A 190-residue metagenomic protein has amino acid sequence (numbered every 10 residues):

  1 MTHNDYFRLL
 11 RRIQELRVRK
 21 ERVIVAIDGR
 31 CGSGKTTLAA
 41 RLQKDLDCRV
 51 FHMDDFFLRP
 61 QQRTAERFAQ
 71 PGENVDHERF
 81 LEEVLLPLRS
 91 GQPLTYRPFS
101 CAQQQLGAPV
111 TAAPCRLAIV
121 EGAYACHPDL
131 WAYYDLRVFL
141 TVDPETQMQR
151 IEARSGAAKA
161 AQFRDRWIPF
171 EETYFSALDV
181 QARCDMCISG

Functional and structural regions predicted by a protein language model:
M1-V25: Extreme N-terminal, non-catalytic leader segments that precede Walker-type/kinase nucleotide-binding cores
R30: P-loop (Walker A) phosphate-binding loop of NTP-binding proteins
K35: Conserved lysine of the Walker
L38: Hydrophobic positions on the alpha1 helix immediately C-terminal to the Walker A/P-loop
L46-Q61: Short beta-strand-centered segment that lines the nucleotide-binding/catalytic pocket of NTP-utilizing
R49, Q62-G107, L117: Conserved nucleotide-sensing/catalytic segment adjacent to the nucleotide-binding pocket in NTP-handling enzymes
Q105, H127, A157-G190: Small-molecule kinase domains that catalyze NTP-dependent phosphoryl transfer to phosphate-bearing small molecules
Q105-R154: ATP-dependent NMP and nucleoside kinases share a basic, alpha-helical "lid"
